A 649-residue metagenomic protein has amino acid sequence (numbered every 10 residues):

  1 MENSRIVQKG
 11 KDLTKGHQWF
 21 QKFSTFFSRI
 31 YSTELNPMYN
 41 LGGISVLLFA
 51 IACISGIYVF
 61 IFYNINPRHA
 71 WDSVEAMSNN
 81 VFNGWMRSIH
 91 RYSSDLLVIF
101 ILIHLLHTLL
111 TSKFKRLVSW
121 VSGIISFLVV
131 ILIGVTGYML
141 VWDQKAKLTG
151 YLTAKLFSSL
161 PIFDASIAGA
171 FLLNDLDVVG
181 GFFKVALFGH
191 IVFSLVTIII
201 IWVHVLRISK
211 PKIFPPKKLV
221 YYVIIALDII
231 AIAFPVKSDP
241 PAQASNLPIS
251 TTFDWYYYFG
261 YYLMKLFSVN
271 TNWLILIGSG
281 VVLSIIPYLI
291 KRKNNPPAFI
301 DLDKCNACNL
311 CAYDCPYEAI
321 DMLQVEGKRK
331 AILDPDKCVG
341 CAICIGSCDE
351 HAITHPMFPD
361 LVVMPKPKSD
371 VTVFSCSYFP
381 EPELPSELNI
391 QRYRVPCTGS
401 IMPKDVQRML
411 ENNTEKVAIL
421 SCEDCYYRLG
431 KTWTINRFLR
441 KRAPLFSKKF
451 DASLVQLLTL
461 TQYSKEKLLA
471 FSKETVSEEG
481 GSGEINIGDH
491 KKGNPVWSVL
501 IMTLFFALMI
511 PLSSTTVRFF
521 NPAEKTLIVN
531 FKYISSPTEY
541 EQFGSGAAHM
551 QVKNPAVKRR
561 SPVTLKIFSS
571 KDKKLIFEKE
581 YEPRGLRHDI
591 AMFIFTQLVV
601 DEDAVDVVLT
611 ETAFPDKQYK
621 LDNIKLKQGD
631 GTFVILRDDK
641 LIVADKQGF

Functional and structural regions predicted by a protein language model:
F20, I30-M38, G42-I61, D72-H90 (+5 more regions): Membrane-embedded alpha-helical bundles of multi-pass integral membrane proteins
Y138, T149, D360-N486: Iron-sulfur-associated redox domains of electron-transfer enzymes in respiratory and anaerobic energy metabolism
L310-L361: Iron-sulfur cluster-binding cysteine motifs and their immediate structural context in ferredoxin-like electron-transfer
Y317, N530-S570: Short extracytoplasmic
W497-T515: Hydrophobic membrane-insertion alpha-helices, especially the h-region of bacterial N-terminal signal peptides
M592-A604: Short Pro-Gly-centered beta-turn/loop motif in secreted/extracellular proteins
E602-A613: A short, solvent-exposed beta-strand micro-motif common in secreted/extracellular proteins
T612-K640: Structured interaction patches on ligand/partner-binding surfaces of diverse proteins
